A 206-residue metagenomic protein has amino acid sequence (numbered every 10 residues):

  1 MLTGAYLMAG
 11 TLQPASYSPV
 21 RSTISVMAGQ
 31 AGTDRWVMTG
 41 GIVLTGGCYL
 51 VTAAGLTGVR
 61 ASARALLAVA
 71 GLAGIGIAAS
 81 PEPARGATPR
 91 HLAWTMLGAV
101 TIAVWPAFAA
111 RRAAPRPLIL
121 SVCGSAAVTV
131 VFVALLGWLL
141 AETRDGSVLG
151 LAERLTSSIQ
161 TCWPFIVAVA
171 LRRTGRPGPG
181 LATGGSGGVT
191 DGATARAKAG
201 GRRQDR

Functional and structural regions predicted by a protein language model:
M1-Y17, R21-T23, M27, A31-R173: Hydrophobic, aromatic-enriched alpha-helical segments typical of multi-pass transmembrane helices
L171-R206: Actinobacteria-biased recognition of intrinsically disordered, low-complexity terminal regions
